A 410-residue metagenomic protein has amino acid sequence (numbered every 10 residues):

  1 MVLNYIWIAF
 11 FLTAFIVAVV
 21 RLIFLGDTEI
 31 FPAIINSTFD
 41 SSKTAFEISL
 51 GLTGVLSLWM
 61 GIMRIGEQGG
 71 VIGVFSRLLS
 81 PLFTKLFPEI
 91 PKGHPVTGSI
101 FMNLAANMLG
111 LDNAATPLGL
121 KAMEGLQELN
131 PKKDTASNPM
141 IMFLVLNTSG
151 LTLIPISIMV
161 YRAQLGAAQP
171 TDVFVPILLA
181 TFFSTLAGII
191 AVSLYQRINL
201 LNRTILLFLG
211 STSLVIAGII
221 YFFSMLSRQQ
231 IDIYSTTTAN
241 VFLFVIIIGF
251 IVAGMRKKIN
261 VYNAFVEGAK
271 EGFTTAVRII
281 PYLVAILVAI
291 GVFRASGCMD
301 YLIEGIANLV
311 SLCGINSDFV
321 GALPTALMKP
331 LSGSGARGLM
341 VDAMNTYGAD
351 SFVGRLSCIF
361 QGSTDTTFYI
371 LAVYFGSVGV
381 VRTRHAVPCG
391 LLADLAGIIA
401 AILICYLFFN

Functional and structural regions predicted by a protein language model:
M1-G54, A163-R294, S311-C313, H385-N410: Signature of multi-pass transmembrane helix bundles
V2, P91, G98-I100, T135-M140 (+4 more regions): Generic hydrophobic alpha-helical membrane-segment signal
Y5, A33, A45, H94 (+8 more regions): Hydrophobic alpha-helical context, especially transmembrane and signal-peptide helices
L12, W59, Q68, M108 (+7 more regions): Short glycine/serine/threonine-biased micro-segments
E29-E128, K257-T346: Membrane-embedded alpha-helical segments and adjacent helix-loop junctions characteristic of multi-pass solute
N36-F39, F46, P95-T97, K132-M140 (+2 more regions): Hydrophobic alpha-helical segments, principally membrane-spanning helices and signal/leader peptides
F101, A105, M140, I231-Y234 (+2 more regions): Generic signal for short, ordered secondary-structure residues within or immediately flanking folded domains
A115, A122-Y161, A167-R197, L323-N410: C-terminal transmembrane helix pair
